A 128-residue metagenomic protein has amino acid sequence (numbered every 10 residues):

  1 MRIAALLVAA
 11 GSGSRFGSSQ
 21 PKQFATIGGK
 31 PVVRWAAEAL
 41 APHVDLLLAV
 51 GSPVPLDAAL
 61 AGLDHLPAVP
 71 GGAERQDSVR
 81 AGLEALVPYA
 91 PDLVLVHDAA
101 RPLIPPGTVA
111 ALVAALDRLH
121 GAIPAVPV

Functional and structural regions predicted by a protein language model:
M1-P53: N-terminal glycine-rich phosphate-binding loop and ensuing alpha1 helix
R2-A4, H65-L66, D92-L93, A122: The start of beta-strands in P-loop NTPase/AAA+ ATPase cores
R15, P55-D57, R101-L103: Short, active-site-adjacent cap segments at secondary-structure transitions
S18-P21, E38, L60-G62, G107-V109: Short amphipathic alpha-helical segments
G28, A41, A61, V113-D117: Alpha-helix boundary recognition
V33-D92: Conserved N-terminal catalytic core of the sugar/cofactor nucleotidyltransferase
A73-V128: Conserved beta-loop-beta/alpha segment of the NTase-like Rossmann-fold superfamily that binds/positions NTPs
